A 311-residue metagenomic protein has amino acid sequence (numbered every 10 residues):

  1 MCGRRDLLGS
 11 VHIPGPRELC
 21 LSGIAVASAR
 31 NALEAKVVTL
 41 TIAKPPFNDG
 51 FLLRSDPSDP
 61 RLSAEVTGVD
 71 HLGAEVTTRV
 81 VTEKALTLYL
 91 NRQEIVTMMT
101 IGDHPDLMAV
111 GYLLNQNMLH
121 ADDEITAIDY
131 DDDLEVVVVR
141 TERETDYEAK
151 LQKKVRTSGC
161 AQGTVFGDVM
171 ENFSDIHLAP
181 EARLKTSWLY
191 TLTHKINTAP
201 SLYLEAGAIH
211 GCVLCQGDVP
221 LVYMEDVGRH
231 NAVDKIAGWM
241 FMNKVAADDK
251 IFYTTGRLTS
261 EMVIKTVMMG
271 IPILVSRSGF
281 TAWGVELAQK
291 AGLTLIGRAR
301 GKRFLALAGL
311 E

Functional and structural regions predicted by a protein language model:
A25-A35, T39-T41: Ala/Thr-enriched low-complexity intrinsically disordered regions
L40-Q216, V222-Y223: Intrinsically disordered, low-complexity regions enriched in acidic/Ser/Thr/Pro/Gln residues
N197, A208-A247: N-terminal-biased segments
R229-G309: Feature captures the catalytic cores and cofactor-binding loops of soluble hydro-lyases/lyases that act on carboxylate
